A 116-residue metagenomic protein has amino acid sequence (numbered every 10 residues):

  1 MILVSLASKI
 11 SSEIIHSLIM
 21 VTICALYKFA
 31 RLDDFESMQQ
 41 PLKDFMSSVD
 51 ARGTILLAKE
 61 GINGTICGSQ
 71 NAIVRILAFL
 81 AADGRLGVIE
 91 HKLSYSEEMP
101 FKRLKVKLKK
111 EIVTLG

Functional and structural regions predicted by a protein language model:
L3-L6, I10-G116: Cytosolic catalytic domains that perform sulfur/thiol-centered chemistry
